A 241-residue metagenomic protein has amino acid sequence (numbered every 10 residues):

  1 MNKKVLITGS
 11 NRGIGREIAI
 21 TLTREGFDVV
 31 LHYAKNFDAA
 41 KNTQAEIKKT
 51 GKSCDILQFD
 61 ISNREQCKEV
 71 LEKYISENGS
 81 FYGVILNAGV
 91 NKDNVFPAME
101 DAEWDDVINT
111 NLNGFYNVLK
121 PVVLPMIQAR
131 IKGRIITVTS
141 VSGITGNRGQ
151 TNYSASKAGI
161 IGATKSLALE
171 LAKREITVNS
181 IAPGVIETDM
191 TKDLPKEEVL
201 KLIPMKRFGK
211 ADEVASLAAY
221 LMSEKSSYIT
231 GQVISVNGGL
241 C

Functional and structural regions predicted by a protein language model:
N11-R12: Conserved glycine-rich cofactor-binding loop
E25-N42: Conserved glycine-rich Rossmann-like NAD(P)H-binding loop of the short-chain dehydrogenase/reductase
V95-F96, E100-I108, V199: Substrate-binding pocket helix/loop in short-chain dehydrogenase/reductase
L119, S156, T164: Active-site helix of classical SDR
S140: Residue(s) in the substrate-gating loop at a strand-loop-helix junction that position the organic substrate next
A172, T177, I229-G231: Short, small/polar-rich loop/turn modules that mediate ligand/substrate recognition or access, typified
K210-V236: C-terminal substrate-recognition "lid" of short-chain dehydrogenase/reductases
